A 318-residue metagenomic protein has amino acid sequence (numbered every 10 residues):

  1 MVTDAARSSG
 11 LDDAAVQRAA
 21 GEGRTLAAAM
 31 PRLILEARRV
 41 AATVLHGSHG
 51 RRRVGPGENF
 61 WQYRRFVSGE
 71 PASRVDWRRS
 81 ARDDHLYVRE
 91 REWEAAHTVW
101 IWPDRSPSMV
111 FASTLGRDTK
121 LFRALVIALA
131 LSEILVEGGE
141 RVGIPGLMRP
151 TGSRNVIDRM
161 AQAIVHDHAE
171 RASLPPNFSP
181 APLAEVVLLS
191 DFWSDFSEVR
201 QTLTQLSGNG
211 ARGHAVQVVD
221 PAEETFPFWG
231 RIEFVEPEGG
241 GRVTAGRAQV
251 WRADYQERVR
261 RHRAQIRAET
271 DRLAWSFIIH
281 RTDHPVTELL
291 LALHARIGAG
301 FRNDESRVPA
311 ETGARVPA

Functional and structural regions predicted by a protein language model:
M1-R52, R64-S73, R79, V88-A318: Exposed, interaction-prone extracellular/peripheral surfaces
W61: Small-residue-rich anion-binding loops in enzyme active sites
